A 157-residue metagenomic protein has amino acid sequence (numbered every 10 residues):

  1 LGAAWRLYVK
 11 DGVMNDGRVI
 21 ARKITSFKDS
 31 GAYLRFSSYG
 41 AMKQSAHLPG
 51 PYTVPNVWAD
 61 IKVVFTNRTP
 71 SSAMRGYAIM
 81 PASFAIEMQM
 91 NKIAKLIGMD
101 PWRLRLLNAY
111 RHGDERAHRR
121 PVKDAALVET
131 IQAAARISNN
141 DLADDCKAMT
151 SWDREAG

Functional and structural regions predicted by a protein language model:
L1: Thiamine diphosphate
A4-Q89: Glycine-rich loop/linker segments at domain edges
M14-R18, I24, A59, N91-M99 (+2 more regions): Generic secondary-structure signature for well-ordered alpha-helical cores
Y39-H47, R75-N108, H118, E129 (+1 more regions): Alpha-helical support elements that line or immediately flank enzyme active sites and cofactor-binding pockets
F65-P70, L106-E115: Short acidic (Asp/Glu) and glycine-rich catalytic loops that position anionic groups and cofactors
A109-G157: Helix-loop-helix junctions that connect adjacent transmembrane helices in secondary transporters/permeases, recognized
